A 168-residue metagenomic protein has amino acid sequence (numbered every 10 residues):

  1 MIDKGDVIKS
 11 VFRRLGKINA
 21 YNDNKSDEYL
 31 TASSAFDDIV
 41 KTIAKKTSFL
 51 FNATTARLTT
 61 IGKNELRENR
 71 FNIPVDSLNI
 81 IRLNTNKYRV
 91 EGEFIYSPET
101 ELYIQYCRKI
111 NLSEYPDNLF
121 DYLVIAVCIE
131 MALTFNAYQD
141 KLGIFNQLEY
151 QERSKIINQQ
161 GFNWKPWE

Functional and structural regions predicted by a protein language model:
M1-E168: Glycine-enriched, solvent-exposed interface loops adjoining structured elements
